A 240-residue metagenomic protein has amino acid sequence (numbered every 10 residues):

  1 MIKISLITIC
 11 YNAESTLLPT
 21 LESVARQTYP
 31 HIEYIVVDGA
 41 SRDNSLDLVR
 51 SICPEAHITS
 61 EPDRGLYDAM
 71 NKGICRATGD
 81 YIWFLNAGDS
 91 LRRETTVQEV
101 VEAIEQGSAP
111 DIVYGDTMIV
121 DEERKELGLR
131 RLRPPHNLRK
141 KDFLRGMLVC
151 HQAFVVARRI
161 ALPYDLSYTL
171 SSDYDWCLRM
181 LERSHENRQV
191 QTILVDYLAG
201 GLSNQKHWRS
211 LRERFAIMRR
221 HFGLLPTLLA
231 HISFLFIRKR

Functional and structural regions predicted by a protein language model:
I2-S5, E33, D175: Cell-envelope/extracellular polymer assembly enzymes that use nucleotide-activated donors
S15-L18, D43-S51: Acidic helix N-cap motif at the loop->helix transition within catalytic regions of sugar-transfer enzymes
E22-H31: Short, acidic, metal-binding catalytic loop of nucleotide-sugar glycosyltransferases
P30, D38-D47, N86: A conserved acidic beta->alpha catalytic loop
S60-A77: Glycine-rich, basic loop-to-helix element that forms the pyrophosphate-binding segment of sugar-nucleotide handling
I82: Short aromatic/hydrophobic "clamp" motif used to bind/position activated sugar donors
E94-L127: Conserved donor NDP-sugar-binding/catalytic core segment of glycosyltransferases
L129-E213: Conserved nucleotide-sugar donor-binding catalytic segment
